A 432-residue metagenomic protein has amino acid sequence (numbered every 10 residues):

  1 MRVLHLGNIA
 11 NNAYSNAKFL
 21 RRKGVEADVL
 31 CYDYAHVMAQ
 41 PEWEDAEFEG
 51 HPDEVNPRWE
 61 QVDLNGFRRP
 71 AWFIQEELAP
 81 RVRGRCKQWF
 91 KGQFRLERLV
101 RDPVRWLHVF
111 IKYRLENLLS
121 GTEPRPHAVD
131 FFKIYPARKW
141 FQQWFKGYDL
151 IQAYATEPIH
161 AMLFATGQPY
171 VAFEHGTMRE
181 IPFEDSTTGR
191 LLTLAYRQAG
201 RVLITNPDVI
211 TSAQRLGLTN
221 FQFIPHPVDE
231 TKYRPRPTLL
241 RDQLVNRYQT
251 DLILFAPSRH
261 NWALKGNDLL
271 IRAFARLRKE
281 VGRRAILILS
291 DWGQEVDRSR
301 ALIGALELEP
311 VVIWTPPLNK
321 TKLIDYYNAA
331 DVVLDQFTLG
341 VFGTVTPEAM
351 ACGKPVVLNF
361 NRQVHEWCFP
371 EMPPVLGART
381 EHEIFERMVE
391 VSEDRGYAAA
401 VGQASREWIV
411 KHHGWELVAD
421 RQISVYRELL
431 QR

Functional and structural regions predicted by a protein language model:
L30, L150-A153, E157-I159, L163-P182 (+1 more regions): Active-site proximal beta-strand in glycosyltransferases
F132-K146, R179-V202: Membrane-proximal helix-turn-helix segments that form the acceptor-binding/catalytic region of lipid-linked
H160-M162, I181, R197-K232: A short, active-site helix/loop in glycosyltransferases that binds the activated sugar's phosphate group
P182-D185, V228-Q243, T250, D325: Acidic anion/phosphate-binding donor-loop and adjacent secondary structure in glycosyltransferase catalytic cores
L203, P237-K265, I271-R276, I288: Conserved donor-binding/catalytic core segment of Leloir-type glycosyltransferases
D297-P317, V332: Nucleotide-activated donor-binding/catalytic signature segment of Leloir-type glycosyltransferases, i.e., the conserved
P355-R362: Short hydrophobic beta-strand element within catalytic cores of glycosyltransferases and related nucleotide-activated
H365-V389: Change "using UDP/GDP/dTDP sugars" to "using nucleotide sugars
